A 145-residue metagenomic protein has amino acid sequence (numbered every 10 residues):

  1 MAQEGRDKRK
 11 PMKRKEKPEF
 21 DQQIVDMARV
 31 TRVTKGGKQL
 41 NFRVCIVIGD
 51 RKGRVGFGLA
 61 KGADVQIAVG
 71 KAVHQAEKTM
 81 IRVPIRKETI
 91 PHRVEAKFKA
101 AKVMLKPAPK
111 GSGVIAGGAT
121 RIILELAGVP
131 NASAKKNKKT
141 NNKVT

Functional and structural regions predicted by a protein language model:
M1-T145: Ribosome-associated RNA-binding proteins
